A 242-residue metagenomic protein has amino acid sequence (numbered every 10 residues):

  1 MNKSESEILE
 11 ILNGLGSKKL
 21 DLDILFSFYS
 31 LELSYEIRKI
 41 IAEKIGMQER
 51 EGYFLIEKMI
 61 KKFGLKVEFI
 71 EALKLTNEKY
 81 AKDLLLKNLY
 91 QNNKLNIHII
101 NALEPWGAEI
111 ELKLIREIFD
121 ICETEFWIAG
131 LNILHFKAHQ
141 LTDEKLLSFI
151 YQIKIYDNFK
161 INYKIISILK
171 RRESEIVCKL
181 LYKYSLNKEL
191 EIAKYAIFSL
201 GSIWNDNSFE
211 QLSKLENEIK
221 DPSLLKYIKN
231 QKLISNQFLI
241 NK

Functional and structural regions predicted by a protein language model:
N2-S17, F26-L31, Y35-R50, F54-K61 (+9 more regions): Structural detector for internal amphipathic alpha-helices that build alpha-solenoid repeat scaffolds
D21-L22: N-terminal "mature head" segments of proteins
I56-E57, L85-L86, K113-I118, K145-Q152 (+3 more regions): Alpha-helical repeat scaffolds
